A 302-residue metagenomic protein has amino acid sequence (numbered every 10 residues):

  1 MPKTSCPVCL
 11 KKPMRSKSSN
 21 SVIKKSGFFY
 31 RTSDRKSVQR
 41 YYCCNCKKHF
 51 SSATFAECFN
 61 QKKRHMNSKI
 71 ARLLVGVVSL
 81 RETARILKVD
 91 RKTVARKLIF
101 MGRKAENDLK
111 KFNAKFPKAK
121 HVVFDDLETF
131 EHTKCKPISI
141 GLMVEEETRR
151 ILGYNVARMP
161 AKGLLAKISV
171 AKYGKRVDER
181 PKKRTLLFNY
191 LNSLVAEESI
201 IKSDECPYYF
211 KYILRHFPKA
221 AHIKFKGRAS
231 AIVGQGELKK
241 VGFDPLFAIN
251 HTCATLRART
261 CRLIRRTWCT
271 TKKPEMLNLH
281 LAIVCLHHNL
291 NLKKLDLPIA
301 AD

Functional and structural regions predicted by a protein language model:
M1-D302: Residue-level recognition of single "structural anchor" positions that define or cap local secondary structure
